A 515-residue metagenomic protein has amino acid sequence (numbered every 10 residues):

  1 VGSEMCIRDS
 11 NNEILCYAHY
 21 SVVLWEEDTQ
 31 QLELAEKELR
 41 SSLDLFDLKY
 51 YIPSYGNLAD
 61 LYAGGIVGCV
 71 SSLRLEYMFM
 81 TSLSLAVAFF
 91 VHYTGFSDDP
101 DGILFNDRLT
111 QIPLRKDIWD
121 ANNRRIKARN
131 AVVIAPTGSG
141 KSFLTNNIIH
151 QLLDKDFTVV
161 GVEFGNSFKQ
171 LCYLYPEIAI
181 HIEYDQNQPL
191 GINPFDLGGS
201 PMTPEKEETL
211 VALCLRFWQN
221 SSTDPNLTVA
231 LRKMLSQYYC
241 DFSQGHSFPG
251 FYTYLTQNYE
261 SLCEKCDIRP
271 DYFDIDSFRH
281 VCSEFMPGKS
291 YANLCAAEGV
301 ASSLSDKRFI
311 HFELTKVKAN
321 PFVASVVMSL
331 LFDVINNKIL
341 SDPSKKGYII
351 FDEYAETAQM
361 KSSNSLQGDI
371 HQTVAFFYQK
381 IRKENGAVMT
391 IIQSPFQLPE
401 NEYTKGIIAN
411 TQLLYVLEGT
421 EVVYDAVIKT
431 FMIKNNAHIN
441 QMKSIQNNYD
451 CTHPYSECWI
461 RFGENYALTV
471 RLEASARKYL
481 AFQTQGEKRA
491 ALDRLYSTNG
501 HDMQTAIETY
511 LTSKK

Functional and structural regions predicted by a protein language model:
V1-E4, R8-Q30: N-terminal accessory targeting/assembly segments
E4-I7, L48-K49, A59-L114, N166-G386 (+4 more regions): P-loop NTPase motor domains
L32-L45: Short amphipathic alpha-helices in soluble, non-transmembrane regions that often serve as interface/regulatory elements
P100-Y184: Glycine-rich phosphate-binding loop of nucleotide-binding enzymes
F157, E177-A179, E384-G386, A409-L413 (+1 more regions): Short glycine-/polar-rich loops that comprise or flank the Walker A/P-loop and associated switch/sensor motifs
V160-V162, I381, A387-Q393: Structural recognition of the conserved hydrophobic beta-strand(s) that form the central parallel beta-sheet of P-loop
G165, I391-P395, E418-E421: A short beta-strand-to-loop transition that corresponds to the Sensor-1 phosphate-sensing loop of AAA+ P-loop ATPases
P204-G250, L398-K515: P-loop NTPase motor core of the ASCE superfamily
